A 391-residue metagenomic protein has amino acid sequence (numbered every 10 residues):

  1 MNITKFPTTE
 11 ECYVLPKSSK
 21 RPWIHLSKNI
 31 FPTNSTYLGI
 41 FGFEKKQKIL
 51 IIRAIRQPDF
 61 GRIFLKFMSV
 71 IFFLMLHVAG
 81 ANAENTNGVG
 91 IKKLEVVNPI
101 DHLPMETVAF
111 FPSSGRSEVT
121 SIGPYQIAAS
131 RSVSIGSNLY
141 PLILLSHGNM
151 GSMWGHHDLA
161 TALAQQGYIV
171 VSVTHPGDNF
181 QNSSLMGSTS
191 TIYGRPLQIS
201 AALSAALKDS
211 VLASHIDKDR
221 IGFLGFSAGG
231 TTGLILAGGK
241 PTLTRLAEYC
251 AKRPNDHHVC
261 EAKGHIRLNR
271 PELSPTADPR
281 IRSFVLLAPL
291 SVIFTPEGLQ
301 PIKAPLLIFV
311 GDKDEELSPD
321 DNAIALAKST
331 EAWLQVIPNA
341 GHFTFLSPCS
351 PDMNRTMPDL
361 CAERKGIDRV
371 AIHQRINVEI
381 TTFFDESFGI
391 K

Functional and structural regions predicted by a protein language model:
E84-L144: Domain-level recognition of soluble alpha/beta enzyme cores, biased toward histidine phosphatases/phosphomutases
V133-G136, Y140, L145, N149-N182 (+1 more regions): Short substrate-entry loop that stabilizes the transition state in hydrolases
M150, W154, T174-G194, A205 (+2 more regions): Cap/lid segment of the alpha/beta-hydrolase catalytic domain
T189-S214, K252-R253: Alpha/beta-hydrolase active-site loop
L207, G230-T242: Short glycine-enriched nucleophile-adjacent loop and the immediately C-terminal alpha-helix near the catalytic center
H215-G225: Alpha/beta-hydrolase fold nucleophile elbow
I308-V310: Short beta-strand/loop motif that positions the catalytic acidic residue of the alpha/beta-hydrolase fold
S318-A327: Short alpha-helix in the alpha/beta-hydrolase fold that links the catalytic acid
